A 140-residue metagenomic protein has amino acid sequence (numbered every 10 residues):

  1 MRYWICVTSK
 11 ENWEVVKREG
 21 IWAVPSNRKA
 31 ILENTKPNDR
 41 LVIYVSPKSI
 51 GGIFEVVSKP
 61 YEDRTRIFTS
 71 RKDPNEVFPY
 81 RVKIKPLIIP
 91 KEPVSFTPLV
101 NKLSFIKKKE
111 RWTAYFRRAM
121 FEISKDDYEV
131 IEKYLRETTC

Functional and structural regions predicted by a protein language model:
M1-P37, Y44, K125-C140: Compositionally biased, charged N-terminal/linker segments
D39-Y44, V82-K85: Short, hydrophobic/aromatic-rich beta-strand segments within well-structured domains
V45-I50: Short, charged beta-turn/beta-strand-edge "cap" motif at the junction between a beta-strand and an adjacent loop
G51, E92-V100, V130-T138: Short secondary-structure transition/capping segments
V56-F121: Aromatic- and Lys/Arg-enriched surface recognition patch
